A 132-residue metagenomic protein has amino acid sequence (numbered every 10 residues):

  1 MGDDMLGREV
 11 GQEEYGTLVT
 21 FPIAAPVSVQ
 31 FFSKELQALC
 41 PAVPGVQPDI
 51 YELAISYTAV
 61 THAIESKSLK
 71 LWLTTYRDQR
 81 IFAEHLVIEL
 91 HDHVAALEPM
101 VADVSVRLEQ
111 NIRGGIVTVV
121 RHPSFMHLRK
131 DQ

Functional and structural regions predicted by a protein language model:
M1-Q132: N-terminal intrinsically disordered, cationic/polar leader segments that include organellar targeting peptides
